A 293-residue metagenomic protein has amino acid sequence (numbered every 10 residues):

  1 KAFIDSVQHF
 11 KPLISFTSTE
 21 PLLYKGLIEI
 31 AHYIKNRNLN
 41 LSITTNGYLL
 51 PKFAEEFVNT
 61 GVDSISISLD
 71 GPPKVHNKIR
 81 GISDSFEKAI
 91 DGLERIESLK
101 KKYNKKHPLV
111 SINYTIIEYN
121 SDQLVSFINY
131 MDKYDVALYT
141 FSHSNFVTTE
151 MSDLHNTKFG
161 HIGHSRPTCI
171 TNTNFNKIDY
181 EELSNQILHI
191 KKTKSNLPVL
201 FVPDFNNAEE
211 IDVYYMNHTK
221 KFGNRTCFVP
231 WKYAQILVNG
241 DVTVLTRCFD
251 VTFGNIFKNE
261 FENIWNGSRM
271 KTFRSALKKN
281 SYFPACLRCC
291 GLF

Functional and structural regions predicted by a protein language model:
K1-S64, V147: Conserved alpha-helical substructure of the radical SAM core
Q8, N59, K133-Y134, F283: Alpha-helix termination/capping residues and helix-transition junctions
K11, K25, S83, E97-K100 (+3 more regions): A general structural signal marking secondary-structure boundaries and capping sites
P12, K74, V110, N259 (+1 more regions): Positions in alpha-helical segments
T60, S64-T226, K232, V238-N239 (+2 more regions): Radical SAM enzyme [4Fe-4S]-AdoMet core and its adjacent flexible, acidic and glycine-rich loops/tails across
V213-F293: Flexible mid-to-C-terminal extensions adjoining Fe-S/redox cofactors in radical SAM and related proteins
